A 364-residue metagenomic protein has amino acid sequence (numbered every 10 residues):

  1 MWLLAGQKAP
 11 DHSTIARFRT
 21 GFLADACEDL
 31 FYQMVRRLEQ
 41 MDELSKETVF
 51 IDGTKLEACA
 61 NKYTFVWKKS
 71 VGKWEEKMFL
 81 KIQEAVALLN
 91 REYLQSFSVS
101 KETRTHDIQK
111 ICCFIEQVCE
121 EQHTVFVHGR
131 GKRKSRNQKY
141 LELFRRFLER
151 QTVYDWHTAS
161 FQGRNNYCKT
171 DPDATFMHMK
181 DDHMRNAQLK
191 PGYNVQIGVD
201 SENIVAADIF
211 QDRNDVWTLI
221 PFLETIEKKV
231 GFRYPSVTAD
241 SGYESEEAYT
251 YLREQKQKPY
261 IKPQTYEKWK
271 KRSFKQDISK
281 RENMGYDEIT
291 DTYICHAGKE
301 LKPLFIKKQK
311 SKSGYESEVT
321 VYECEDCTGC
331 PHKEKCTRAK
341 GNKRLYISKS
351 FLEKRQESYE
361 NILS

Functional and structural regions predicted by a protein language model:
L3-S364: Anion-binding and metal-coordination hotspots
